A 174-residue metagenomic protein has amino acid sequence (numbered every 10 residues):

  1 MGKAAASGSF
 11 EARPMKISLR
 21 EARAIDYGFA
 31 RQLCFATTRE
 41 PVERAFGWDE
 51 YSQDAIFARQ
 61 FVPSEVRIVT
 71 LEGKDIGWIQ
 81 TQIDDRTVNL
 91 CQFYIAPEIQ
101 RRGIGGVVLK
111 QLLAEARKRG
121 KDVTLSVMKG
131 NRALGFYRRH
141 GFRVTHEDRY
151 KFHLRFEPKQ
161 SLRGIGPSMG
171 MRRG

Functional and structural regions predicted by a protein language model:
I17-Q32: A short beta-loop-alpha structural element at the N-terminal edge of CoA-dependent acyl/N-acetyltransferase catalytic
Q32-A58: Conserved GNAT-fold acetyl-CoA-binding loop/helix
A58-I68, G77: A short helix-loop-beta-strand connector motif used in the catalytic cores of GNAT acetyltransferases and, in some
K74-Q82, N89-Y94: Conserved beta-strand in the GNAT
F93-Q100, V127: A short, internal acetyl-CoA/4′-phosphopantetheine-binding micro-motif in the GNAT/acyltransferase core
R101-A114, R139: Conserved acetyl-CoA-binding loop-helix of GNAT-fold acetyltransferases
G106, K129-H153: Conserved active-site alpha-helix within GNAT-family acetyltransferase domains
A116-M128: Conserved GNAT acetyl-CoA-binding A-motif
